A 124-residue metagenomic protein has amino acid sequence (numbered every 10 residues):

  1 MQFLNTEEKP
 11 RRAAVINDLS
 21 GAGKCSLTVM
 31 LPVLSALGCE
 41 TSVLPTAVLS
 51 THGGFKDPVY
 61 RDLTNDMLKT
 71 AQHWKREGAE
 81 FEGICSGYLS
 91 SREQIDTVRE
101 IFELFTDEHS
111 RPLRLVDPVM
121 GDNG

Functional and structural regions predicted by a protein language model:
M1-E82: Small-residue (G/A/S/T)-rich helix-start motifs and N-terminal tracts that mark the onset
S86-G124: Conserved beta-alpha-beta core of the PfkB/ribokinase-like small-molecule kinase fold
